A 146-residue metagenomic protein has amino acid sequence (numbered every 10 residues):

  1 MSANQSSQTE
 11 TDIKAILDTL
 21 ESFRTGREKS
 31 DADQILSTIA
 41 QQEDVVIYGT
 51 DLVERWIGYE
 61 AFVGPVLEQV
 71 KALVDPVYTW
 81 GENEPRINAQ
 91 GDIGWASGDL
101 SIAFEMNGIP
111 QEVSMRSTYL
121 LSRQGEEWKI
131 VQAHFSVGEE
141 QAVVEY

Functional and structural regions predicted by a protein language model:
M1-Q41, V144-Y146: Short, low-complexity N-terminal intrinsically disordered segments enriched in polar/charged residues
M1-S2, W95, E112-V144: Short beta-strand edge/turn micro-motifs at domain boundaries
K14, D33-A89: A solvent-exposed, acidic/Ser-Thr-rich amphipathic alpha-helical stretch
A72, I102-E112: Short, cysteine-centered beta-strand-loop-beta hairpins and adjacent loop/turn segments enriched in charged/polar
W80-E82, S97, I130: Hydrophobic residues on conserved beta-strands that form the core of alpha/beta folds
E82-I87, L100-I102, R116-S122, F135: Hydrophobic/aromatic beta-strand elements that line small-molecule binding cavities or substrate pockets in beta-rich
A89-W95: A short, glycine/Asx- and small/polar-enriched loop/turn that sits immediately N-terminal to a beta-strand
